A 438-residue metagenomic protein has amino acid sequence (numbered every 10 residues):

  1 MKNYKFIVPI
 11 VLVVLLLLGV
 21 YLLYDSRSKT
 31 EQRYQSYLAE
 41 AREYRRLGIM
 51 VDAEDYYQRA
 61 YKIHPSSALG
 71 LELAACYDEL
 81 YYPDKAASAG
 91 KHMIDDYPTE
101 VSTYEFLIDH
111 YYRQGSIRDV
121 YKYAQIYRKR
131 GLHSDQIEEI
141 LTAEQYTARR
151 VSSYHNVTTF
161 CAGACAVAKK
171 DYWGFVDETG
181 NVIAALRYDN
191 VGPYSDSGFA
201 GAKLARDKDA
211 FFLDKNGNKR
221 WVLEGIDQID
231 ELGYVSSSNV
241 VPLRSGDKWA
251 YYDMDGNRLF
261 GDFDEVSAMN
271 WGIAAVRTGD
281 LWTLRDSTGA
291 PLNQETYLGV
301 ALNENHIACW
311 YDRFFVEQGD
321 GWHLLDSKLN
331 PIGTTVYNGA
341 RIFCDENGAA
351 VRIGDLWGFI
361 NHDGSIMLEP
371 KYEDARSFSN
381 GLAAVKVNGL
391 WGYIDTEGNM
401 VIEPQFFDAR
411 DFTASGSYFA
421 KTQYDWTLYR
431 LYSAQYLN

Functional and structural regions predicted by a protein language model:
M1-L15, L22-R27: N-terminal Sec-pathway targeting helices
P9, Y21-L22, R220, V401: A ubiquitous, low-specificity "background" feature that marks scattered single residues across proteins without
L15-L18, G48-I49: Short amphipathic alpha-helical segments, especially helix-boundary/capping motifs
L18-Y21, A143: Generic hydrophobic, helix-prone segments enriched in Leu/Val/Ile
S28-E72, D78-N438: Residue-level detector of conserved, function-critical positions
